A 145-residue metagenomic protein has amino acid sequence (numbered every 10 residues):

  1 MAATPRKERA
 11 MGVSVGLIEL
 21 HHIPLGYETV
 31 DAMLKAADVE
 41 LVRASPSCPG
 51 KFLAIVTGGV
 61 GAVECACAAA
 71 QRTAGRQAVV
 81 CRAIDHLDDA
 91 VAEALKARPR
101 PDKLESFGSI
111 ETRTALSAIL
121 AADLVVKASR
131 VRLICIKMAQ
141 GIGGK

Functional and structural regions predicted by a protein language model:
A2-H22, V42-K51, V79-T114, I119 (+2 more regions): A structural signal for small-residue-enriched, beta-sheet-centric alpha/beta enzyme cores and oligomeric scaffold folds
E19-D38: N-terminal structural module
G26-Y27, V63, A118-A121: Short glycine/serine/threonine-rich phosphate/pyrophosphate-binding segments that cradle anionic phosphate groups
A37-D38, A70-V79, S129-R130: A common structural junction motif
T57-V63: Helix N-cap motif at beta-to-alpha junctions
A66-C67: Acidic-enriched and Gly/Ser
